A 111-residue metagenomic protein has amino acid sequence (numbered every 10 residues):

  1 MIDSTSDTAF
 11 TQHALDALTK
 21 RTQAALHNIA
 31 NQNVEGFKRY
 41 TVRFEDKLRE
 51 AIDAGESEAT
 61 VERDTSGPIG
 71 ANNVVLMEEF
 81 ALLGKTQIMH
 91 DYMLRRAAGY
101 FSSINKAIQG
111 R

Functional and structural regions predicted by a protein language model:
M1-R111: Amphipathic alpha-helical polymerization modules
